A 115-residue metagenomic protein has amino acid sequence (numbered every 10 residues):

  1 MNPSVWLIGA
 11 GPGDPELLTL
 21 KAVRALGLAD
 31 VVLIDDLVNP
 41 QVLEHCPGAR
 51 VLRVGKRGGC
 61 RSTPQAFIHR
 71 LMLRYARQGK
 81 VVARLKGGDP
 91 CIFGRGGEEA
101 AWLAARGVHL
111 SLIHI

Functional and structural regions predicted by a protein language model:
M1-P15, L20-L110: Class I S-adenosyl-L-methionine
I113-I115: Conserved small/polar residues in nucleotide/adenosyl-binding loops
